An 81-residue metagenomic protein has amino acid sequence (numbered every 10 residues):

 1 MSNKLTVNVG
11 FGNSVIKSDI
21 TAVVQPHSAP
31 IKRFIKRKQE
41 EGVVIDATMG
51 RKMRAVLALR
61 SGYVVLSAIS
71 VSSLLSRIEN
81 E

Functional and structural regions predicted by a protein language model:
M1-N3, M49-R54: A short, compositionally biased
S2-S14: Short aromatic-glycine motifs in intrinsically disordered, low-complexity regions
F11, D19, K52-A55, S61-Y63: Short, surface-exposed beta-edge/turn micro-motifs
S14, P26-I31, E40, S61-Y63 (+1 more regions): Short, charged/polar surface micro-motifs in flexible loops or helix N-caps
K17-Q25: Phosphoinositide-dependent membrane-docking surfaces
K32-E41, D46: Compact, glycine-rich, soluble single-domain proteins
A55-E81: C-terminal structural segments of small proteins and small subunits
